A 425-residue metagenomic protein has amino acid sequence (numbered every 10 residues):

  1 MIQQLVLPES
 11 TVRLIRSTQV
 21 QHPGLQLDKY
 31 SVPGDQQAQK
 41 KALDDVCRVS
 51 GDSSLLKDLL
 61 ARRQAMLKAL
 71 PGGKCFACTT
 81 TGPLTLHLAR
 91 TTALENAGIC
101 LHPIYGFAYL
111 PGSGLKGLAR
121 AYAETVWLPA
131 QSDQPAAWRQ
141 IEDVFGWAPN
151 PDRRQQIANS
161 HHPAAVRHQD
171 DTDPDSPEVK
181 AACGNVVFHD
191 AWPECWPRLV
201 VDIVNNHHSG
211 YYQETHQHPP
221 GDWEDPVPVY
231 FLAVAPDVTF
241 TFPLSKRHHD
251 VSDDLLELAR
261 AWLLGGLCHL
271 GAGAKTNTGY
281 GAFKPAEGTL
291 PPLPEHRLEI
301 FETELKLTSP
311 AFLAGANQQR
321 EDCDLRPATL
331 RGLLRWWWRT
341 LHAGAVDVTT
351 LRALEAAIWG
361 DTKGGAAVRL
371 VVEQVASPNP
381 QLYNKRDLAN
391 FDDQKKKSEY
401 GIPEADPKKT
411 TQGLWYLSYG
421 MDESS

Functional and structural regions predicted by a protein language model:
M1-S425: Small/polar/charged residue-enriched interaction surfaces, especially the RNA/DNA-contacting tracks of RNP/CRISPR
